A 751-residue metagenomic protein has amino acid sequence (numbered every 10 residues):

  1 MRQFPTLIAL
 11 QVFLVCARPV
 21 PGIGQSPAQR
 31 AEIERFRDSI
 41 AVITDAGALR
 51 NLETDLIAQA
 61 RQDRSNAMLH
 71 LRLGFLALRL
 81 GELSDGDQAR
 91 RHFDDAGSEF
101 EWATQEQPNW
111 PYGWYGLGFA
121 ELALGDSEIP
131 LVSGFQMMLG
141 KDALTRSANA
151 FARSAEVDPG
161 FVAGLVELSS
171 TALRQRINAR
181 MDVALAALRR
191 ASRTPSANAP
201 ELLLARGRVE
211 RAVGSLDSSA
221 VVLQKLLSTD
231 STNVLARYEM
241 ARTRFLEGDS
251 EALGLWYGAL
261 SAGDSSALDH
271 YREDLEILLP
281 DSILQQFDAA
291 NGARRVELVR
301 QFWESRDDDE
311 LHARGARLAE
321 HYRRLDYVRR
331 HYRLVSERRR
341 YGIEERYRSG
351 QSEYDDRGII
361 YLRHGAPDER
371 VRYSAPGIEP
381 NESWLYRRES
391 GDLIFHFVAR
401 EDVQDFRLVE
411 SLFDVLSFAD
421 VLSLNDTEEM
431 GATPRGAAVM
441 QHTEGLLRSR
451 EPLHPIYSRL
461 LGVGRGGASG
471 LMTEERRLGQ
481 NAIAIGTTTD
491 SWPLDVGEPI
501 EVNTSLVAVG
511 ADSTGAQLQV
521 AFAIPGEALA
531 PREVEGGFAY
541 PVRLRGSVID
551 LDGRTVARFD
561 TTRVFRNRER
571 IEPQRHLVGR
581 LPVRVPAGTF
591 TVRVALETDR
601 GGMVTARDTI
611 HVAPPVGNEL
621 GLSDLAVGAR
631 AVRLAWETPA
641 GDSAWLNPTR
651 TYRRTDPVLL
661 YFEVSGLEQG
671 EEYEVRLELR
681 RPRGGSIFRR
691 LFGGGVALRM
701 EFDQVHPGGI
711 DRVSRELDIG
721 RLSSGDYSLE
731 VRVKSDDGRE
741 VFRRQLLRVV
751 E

Functional and structural regions predicted by a protein language model:
R35-N51, F75-N109, F119-R153, S170 (+5 more regions): Short coil/linker segments at helix-helix boundaries
Q59, W102-A103, R153-S154, R190-S192 (+3 more regions): Canonical positions in the second alpha-helix
Q62, E106, V157, T194-P195 (+2 more regions): Structural marker of alpha-solenoid helical repeat scaffolds
N66, W110, F161, N198-A199 (+1 more regions): Residue-level recognition of tetratricopeptide repeat
Q175-R176, A212-L216, R237-S491, E498-T514: Residues within mature, well-folded domains
D426-E751: Intrinsically disordered, low-complexity terminal regions enriched in Ser/Thr/Pro/Gly and charged residues
